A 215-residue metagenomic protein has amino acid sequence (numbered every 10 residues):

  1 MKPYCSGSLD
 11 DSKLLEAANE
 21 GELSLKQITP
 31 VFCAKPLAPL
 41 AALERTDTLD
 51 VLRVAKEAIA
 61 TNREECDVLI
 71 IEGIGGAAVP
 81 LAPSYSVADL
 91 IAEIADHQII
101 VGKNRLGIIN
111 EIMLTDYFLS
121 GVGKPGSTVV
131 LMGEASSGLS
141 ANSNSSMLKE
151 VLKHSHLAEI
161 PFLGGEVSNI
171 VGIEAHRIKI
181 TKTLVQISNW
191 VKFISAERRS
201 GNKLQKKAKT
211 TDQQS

Functional and structural regions predicted by a protein language model:
M1-L49: N-terminal phosphate/diphosphate-binding loop that engages ATP/GTP or pyrophosphate donors across diverse enzyme folds
Y4, V31, N104, F162-E166: Short, solvent-exposed coil/turn elements at secondary-structure transition points
S6, G73-A158: Conserved catalytic-core segment of NTP-binding enzymes
L9, Q27, V31, T46-K56 (+4 more regions): Electropositive phosphate-/nucleotide-binding environments in soluble metabolic enzymes
D11, C33, A55-A58, V87 (+2 more regions): General structural feature for long, well-ordered alpha-helical segments within catalytic domains of soluble enzymes
L14-A17, P36-P39, E57, E93 (+3 more regions): Alpha-helical scaffold segments in soluble metabolic enzymes
P39-L81, A88: Phosphate-binding/switch loop-helix module in NTP-utilizing enzymes
Y117-S215: C-terminal lobe/tail of nucleotide-utilizing enzymes
